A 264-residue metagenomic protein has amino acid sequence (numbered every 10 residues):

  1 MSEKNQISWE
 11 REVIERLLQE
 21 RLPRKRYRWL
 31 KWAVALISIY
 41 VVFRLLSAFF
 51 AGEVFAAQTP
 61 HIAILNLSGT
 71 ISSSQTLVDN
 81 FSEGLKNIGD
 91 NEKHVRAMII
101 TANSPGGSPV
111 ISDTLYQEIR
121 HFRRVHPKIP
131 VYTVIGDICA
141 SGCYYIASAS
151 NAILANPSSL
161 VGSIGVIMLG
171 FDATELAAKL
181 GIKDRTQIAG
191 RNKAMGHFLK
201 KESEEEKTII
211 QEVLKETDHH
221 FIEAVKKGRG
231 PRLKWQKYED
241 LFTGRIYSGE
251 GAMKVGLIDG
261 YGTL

Functional and structural regions predicted by a protein language model:
S2-I129, I138-P231: Small-residue-centered hinge/linker elements
Y132-A140, D240-R245: Glycine-rich beta-to-alpha transition loops that act as phosphate-gripper elements at the mouths of alpha/beta enzyme
G228, R232-L264: Extracytoplasmic/luminal low-complexity segments enriched in Pro/Gly and acidic/polar residues that act as flexible
